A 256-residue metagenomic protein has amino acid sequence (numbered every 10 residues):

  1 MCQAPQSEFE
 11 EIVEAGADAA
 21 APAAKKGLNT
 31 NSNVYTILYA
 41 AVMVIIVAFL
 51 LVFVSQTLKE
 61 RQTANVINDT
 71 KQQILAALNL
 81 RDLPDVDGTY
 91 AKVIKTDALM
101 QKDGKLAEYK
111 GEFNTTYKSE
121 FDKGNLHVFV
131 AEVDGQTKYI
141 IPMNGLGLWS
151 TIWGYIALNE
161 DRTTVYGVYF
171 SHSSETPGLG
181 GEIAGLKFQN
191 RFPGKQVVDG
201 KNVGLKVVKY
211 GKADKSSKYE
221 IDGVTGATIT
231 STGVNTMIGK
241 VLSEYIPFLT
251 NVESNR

Functional and structural regions predicted by a protein language model:
M1-C2, R61: Short intrinsically disordered, low-complexity coil segments enriched in acidic
C2-A20: N-terminal intrinsically disordered, acidic low-complexity segments at the extreme N-terminus
G16-R256: Flexible, solvent-exposed loop/hinge segments and secondary-structure transition points
